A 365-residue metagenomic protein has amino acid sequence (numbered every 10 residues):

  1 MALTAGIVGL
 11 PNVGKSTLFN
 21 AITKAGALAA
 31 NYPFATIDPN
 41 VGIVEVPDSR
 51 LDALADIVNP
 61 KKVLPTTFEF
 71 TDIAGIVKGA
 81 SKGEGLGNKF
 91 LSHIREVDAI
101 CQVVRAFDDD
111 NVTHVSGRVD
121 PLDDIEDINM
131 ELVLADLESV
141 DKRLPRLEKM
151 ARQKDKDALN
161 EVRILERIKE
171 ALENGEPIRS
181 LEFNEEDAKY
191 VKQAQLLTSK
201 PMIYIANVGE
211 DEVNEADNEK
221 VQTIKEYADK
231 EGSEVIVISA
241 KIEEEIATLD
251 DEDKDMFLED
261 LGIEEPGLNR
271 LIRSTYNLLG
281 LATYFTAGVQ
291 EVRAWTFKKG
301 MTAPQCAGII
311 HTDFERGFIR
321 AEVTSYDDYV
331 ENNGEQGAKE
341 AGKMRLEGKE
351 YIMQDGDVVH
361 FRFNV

Functional and structural regions predicted by a protein language model:
M1-D109, L147: Conserved G1/Walker A P-loop phosphate-binding module
L3-V8, V13, F19, R146-I352 (+2 more regions): C-terminal-of-GTPase-core extension/linker across diverse P-loop GTPases
G6, F34, P39-G42, S49-L51 (+16 more regions): Short capping/connector residues at structural and topological boundaries
S16, P33, E69, I73 (+6 more regions): Generic signal for short, ordered secondary-structure residues within or immediately flanking folded domains
A25-P33, N40-G42, R50-A53, K82 (+9 more regions): Glycine-rich, flexible loop/turn motifs
F34, D48-L51, L64-F70, E84-V97 (+9 more regions): Amphipathic alpha-helical transducer elements in NTP-driven molecular machines
G42-P47, A74-E84, R95-K156, A171-N184 (+1 more regions): Conserved Switch II/interswitch segment of TRAFAC-class P-loop GTPases
